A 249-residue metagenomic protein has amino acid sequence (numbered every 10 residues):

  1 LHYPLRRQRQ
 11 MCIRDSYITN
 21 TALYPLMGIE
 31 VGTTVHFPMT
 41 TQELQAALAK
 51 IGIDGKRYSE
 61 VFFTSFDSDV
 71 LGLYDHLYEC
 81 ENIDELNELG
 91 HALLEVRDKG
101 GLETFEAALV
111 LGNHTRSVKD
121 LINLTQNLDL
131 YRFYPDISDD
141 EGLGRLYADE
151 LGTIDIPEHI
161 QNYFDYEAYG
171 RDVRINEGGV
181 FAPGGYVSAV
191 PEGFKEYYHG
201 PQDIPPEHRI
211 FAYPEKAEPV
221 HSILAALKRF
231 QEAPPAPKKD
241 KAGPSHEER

Functional and structural regions predicted by a protein language model:
L1-I13: Single conserved hydrophobic/aromatic residue that forms the stacking wall/gate of nucleotide- or nucleobase-binding
Q10, R14-T41, P244-E248: Short, extreme N-terminal segment that most often corresponds to the first beta-strand
R14-T19, G32-H36, E60-S65, G178-A189: Ordered hydrophobic segments in well-structured contexts
L48-N162, P191-V220: Mixed-charge (acidic/basic) macromolecular-recognition segments
I156-P157, Q161-G193: Extended, well-ordered protein cores
D165, V220-R249: Non-Sec secretion/translocation targeting segments of pathogen effectors
